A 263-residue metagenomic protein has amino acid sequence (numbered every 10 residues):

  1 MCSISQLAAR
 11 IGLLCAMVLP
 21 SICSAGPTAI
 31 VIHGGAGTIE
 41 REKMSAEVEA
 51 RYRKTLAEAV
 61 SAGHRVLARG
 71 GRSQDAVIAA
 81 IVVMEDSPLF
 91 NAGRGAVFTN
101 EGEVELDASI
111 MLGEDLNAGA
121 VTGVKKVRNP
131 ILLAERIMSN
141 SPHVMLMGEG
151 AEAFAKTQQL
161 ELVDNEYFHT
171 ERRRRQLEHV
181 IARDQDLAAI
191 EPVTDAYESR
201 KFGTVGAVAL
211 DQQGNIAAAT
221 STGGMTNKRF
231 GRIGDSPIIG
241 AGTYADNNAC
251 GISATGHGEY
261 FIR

Functional and structural regions predicted by a protein language model:
M1-A9: N-terminal secretory signal peptides that target proteins for export/translocation
R10-S21: Bacterial N-terminal signal peptides
A25-R263: Alpha/propeptide regions of enzymes that mature by internal proteolysis
